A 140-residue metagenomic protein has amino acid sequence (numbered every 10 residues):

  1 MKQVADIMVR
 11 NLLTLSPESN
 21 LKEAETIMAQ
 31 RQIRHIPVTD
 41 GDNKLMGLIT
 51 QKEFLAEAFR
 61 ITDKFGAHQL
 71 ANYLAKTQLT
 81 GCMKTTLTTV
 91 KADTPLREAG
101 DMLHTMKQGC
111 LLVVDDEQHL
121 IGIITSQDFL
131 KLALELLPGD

Functional and structural regions predicted by a protein language model:
M1-N11, T50-T88, G100-H104, T125-D140: Tandem CBS (Bateman) regulatory domains
T14, E18, K44, Q69-Y73: A generic helix-loop boundary/linker signal
L15-Q32, V38-D42, T89-K107, V113-V114 (+1 more regions): The conserved cystathionine-beta-synthase
E25, L48-T50: A generic structural signal for ordered secondary structure
L45-L48, L96, L120-I123: Glycine-rich acetyl-CoA-binding "A-motif" of GNAT/NAT acetyltransferases
M83, G109-C110: C-terminal basic regulatory modules in eukaryotic proteins
